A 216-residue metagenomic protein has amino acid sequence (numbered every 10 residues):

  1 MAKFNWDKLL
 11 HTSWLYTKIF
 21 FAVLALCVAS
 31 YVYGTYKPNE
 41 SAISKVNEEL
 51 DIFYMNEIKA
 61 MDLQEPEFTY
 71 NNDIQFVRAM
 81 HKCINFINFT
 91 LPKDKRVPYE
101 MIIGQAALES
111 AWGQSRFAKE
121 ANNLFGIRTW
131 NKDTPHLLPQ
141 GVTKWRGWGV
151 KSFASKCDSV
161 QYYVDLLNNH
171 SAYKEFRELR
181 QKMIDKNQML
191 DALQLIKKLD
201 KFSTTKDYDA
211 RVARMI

Functional and structural regions predicted by a protein language model:
A2-I103, L108, W112-I216: Catalytic cores of secreted/periplasmic lytic hydrolases that degrade extracellular macromolecules
